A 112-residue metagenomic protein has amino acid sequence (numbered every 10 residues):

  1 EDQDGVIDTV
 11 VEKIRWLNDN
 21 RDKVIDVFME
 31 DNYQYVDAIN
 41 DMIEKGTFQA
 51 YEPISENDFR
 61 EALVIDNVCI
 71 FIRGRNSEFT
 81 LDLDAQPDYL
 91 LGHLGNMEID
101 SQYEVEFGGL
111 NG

Functional and structural regions predicted by a protein language model:
E1-D22, D26, R75-T80, D84-Q86 (+2 more regions): Mature extracytoplasmic or otherwise solvent-exposed domains
Q3-F59: Long, charge-rich alpha-helical interaction segments
N57-L63, N67-G112: Acidic, proline/glycine-rich low-complexity IDRs
